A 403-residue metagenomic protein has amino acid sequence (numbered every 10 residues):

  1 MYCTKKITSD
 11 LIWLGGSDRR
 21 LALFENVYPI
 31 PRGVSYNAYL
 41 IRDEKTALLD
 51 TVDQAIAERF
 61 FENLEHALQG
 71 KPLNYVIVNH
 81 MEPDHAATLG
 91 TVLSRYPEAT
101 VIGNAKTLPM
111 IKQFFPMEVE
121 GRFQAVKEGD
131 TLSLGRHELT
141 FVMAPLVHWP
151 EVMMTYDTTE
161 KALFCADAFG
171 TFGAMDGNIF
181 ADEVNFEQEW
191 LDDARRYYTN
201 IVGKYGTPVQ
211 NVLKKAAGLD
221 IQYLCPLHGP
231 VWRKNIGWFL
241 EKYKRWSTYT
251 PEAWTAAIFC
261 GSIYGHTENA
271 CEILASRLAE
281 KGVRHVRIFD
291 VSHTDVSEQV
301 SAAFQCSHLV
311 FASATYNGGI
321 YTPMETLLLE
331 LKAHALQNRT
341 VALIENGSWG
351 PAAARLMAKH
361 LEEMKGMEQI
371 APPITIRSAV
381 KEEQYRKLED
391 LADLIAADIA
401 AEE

Functional and structural regions predicted by a protein language model:
T4-E65, M154-D157, K161-C165, T267: Conserved beta-strand hairpin/beta-sheet module of binuclear metal-dependent hydrolase folds, prominently
K5-S9, G103-V152, P208-N211: Metallo-beta-lactamase
E44, A55-I102: Active-site metal-binding motif and surrounding structural segment of the metallo-beta-lactamase
K45-A47, Y75, K161-F164, Y223 (+3 more regions): Structural motif
L49-T51, L73-M81, V101-N104, L163-D167 (+1 more regions): Active-site neighborhood of phospho(di)ester-bond hydrolases with catalytic His/Asp-centered motifs
H148-V152, A168-G203, S247-P251: Active-site-proximal loop/helix segment associated with metal-binding centers of metalloenzymes
M175, F186-L224, H228-V231, I273-F289 (+1 more regions): FMN-binding flavodoxin-like domain, especially the glycine-rich phosphate-binding loop
C225-E252: Short N-terminal or domain-adjacent regulatory/targeting segments
